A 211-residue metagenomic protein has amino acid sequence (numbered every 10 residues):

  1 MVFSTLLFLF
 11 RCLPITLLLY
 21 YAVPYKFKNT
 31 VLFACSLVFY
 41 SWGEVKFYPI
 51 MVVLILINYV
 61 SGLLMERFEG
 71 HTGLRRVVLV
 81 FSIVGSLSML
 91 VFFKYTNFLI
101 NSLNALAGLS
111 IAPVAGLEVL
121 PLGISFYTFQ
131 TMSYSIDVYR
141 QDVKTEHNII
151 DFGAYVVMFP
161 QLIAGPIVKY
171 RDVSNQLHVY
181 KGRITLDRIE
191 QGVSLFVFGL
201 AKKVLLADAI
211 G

Functional and structural regions predicted by a protein language model:
M1-G211: Membrane-embedded transmembrane alpha-helical bundles that form the catalytic cores of multi-pass lipid-modifying
